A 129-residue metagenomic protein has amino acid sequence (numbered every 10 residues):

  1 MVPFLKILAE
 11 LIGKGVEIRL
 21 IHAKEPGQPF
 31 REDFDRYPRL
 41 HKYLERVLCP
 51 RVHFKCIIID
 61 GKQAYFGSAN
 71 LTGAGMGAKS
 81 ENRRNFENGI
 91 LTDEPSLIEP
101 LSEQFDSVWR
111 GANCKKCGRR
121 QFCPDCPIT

Functional and structural regions predicted by a protein language model:
M1-T129: PLD/PLD-like phosphodiesterase catalytic module centered on the HKD motif
